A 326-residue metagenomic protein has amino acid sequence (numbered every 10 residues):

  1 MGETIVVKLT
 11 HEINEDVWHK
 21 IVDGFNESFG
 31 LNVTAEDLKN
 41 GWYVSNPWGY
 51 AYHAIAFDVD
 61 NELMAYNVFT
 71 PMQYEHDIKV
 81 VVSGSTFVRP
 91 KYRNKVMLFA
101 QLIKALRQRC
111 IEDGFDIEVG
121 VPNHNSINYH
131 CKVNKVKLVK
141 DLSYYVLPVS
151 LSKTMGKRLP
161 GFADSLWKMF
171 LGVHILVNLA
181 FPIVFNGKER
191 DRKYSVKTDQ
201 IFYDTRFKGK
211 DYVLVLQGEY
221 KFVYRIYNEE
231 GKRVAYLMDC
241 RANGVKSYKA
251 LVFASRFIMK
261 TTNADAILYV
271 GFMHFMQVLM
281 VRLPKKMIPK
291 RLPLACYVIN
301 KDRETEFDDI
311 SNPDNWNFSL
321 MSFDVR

Functional and structural regions predicted by a protein language model:
M1-G2: Basic/polar N-terminal segments that are highly enriched at the extreme N-terminus, encompassing both cleavable
V7-H11, D16-M64, Y74, I111 (+1 more regions): Amide-forming acyltransferase catalytic core, primarily the GNAT-like/NAT-type and related acyltransferase folds
W42-S45, Y52-A54, N67-P71, D116-K168 (+4 more regions): Active-site/acyl-donor-binding loops of N-acyltransferases
H76-K79, G84, K95-V121: Conserved, well-structured beta-alpha core segment at the onset of a catalytic domain
I78-P90, K232-N243: Conserved acetyl-CoA binding element of GNAT-fold acetyltransferases
V88, R93-C110, K246-F257: Conserved acetyl-CoA-binding loop-helix of GNAT-fold acetyltransferases
